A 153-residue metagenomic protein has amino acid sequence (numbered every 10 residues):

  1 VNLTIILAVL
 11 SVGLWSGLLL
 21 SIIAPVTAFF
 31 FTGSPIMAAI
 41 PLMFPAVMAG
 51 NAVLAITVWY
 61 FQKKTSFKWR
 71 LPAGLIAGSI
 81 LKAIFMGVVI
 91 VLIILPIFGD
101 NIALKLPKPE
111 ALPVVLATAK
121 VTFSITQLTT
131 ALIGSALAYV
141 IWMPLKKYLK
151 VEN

Functional and structural regions predicted by a protein language model:
V1-N153: Loop-helix junctions at membrane interfaces
